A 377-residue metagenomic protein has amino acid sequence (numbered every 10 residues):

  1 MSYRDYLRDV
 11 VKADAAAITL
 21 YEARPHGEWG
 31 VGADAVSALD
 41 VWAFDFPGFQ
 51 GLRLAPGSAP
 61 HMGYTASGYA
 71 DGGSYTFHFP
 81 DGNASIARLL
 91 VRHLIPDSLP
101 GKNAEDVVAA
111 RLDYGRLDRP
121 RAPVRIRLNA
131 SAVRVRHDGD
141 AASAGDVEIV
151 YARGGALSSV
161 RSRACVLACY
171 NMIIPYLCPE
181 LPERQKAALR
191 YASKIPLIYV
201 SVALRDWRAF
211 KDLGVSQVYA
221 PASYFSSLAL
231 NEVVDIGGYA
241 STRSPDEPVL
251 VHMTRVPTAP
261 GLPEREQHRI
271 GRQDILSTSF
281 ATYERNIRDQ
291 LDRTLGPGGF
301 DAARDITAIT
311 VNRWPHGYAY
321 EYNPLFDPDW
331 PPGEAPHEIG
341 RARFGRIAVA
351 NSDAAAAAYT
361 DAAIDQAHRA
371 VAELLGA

Functional and structural regions predicted by a protein language model:
M1-A130, A141: Active-site/ligand-binding neighborhood in enzyme catalytic cores
R4-R8, A87-V91, I95, C178 (+4 more regions): Non-transmembrane alpha-helical segments in soluble domains of secreted/periplasmic/extracellular proteins
D34-V41, Y64-T65, Y176-E180, L213-G214 (+2 more regions): Short, solvent-exposed loop/turn and secondary-structure capping segments
D71-G82, I86, L157, C165 (+5 more regions): Conserved aromatic-histidine-acidic binding/catalytic patches
D113-A122, S131-V150, R313-G333: Charged, often glycine-rich, active-site loop that binds/positions anionic groups
P120, V124, L128-G261: Mid-domain catalytic core of redox enzymes that form a hydrophobic substrate pocket/lid adjacent to a catalytic redox
Y151, A203, A209-A377: Conserved flavin/dinucleotide-binding core of flavoenzymes
